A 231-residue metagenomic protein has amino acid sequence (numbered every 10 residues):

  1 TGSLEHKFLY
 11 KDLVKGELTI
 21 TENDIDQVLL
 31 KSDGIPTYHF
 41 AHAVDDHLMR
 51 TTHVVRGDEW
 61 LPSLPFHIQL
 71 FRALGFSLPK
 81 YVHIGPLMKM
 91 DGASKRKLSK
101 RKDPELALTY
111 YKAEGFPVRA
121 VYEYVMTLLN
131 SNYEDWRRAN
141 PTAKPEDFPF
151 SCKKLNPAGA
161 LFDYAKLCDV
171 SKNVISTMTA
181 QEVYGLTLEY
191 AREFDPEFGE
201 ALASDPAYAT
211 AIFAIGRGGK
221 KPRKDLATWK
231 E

Functional and structural regions predicted by a protein language model:
T1-K100, A107, E231: Active-site cores that bind ATP or allylic diphosphates and position pyrophosphate for catalysis
L74-E231: Catalytic adenosine-cofactor/nucleotide-binding cores of aminoacyl-tRNA synthetases and other
